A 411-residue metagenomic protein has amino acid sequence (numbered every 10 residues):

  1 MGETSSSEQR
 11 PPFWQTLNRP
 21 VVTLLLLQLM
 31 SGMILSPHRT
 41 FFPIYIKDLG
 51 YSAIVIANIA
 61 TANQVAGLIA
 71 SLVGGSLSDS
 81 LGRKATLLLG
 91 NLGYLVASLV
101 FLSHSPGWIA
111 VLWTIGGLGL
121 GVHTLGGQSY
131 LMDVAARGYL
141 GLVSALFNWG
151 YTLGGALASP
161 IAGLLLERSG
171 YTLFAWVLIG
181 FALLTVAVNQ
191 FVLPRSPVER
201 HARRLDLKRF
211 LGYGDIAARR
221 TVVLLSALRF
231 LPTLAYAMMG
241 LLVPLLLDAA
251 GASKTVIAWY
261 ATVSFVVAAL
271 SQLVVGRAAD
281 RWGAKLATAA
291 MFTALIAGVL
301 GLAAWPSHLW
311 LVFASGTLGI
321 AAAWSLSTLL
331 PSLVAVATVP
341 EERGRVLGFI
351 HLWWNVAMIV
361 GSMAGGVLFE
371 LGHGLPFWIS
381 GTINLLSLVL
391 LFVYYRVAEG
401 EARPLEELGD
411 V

Functional and structural regions predicted by a protein language model:
G2-N18, P194-S226, E407-V411: Juxtamembrane intracellular "pre-TM" segments in multi-pass secondary transporters
L17-Q64, T221-L228, P232-A250: Helix-loop boundary and gating motifs at the non-cytosolic
Q64-L72, G155-A156, F265-L273, M358-I359: Residue-level signature of mid-helix packing/kink "hotspots" within the transmembrane helices of 12-pass Major
I69-F101, A279-W282: Conserved MFS/SLC helix-loop-helix module at the cytosolic interface between two early adjacent transmembrane helices
A85-L99, I179, L286-L300: Structural signature of the two symmetry-related core transmembrane helices
T114-Y151, S332-L333: Cytoplasmic helix-loop-helix junction between adjacent transmembrane helices in 12-TM secondary transporters
G180-E199, L390-Y395: C-terminal membrane-cytosol helix-exit motif in multi-pass small-molecule transporters
K285-S327: C-terminal transmembrane helical hairpin of 12-TM major facilitator-type secondary transporters
